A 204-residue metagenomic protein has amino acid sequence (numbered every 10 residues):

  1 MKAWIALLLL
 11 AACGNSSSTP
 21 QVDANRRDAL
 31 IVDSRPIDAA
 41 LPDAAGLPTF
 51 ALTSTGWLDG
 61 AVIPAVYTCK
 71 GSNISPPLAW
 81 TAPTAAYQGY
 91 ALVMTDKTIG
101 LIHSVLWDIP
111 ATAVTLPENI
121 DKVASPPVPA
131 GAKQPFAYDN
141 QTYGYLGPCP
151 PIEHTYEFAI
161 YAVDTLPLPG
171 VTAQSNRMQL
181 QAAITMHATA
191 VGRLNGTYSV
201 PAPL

Functional and structural regions predicted by a protein language model:
M1-L7: Sec-dependent signal peptide recognition, specifically the positively charged N-region followed immediately by
L10-A12: C-terminal motif of bacterial Sec signal peptides marking the signal peptidase cleavage site
G14-V22, R27-L204: N-terminus-centered regions that define maturation/targeting leaders and the start of the first functional domain
